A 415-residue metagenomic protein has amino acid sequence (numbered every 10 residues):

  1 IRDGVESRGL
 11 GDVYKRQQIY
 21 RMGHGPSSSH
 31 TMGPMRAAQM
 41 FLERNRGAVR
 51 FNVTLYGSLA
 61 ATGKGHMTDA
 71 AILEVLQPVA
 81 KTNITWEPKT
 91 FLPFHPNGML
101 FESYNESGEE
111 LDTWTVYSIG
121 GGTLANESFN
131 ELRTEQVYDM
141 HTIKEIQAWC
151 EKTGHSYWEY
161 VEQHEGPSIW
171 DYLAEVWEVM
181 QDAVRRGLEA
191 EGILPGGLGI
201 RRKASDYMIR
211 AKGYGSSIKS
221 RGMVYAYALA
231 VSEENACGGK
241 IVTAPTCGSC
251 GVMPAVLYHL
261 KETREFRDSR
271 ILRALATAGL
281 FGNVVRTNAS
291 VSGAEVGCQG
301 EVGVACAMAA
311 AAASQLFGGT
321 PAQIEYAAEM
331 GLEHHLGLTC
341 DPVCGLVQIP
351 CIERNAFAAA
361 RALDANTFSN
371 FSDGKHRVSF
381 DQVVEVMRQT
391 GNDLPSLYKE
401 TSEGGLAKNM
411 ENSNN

Functional and structural regions predicted by a protein language model:
I1-Y14: Single conserved hydrophobic/aromatic residue that forms the stacking wall/gate of nucleotide- or nucleobase-binding
Y20-M40, C237-V256, C298-C306: Conserved phosphate/anionic-ligand binding catalytic regions in large, soluble enzymes, centered on
M22-G23, S292-G297, P342-C351: Short beta-alpha connecting loops at secondary-structure transitions that line or flank enzyme active sites
T31-R44, P254-E265, A310-G318: Alpha-helical support elements that line or immediately flank enzyme active sites and cofactor-binding pockets
P78-Y214, G222-M223: C-terminal regulatory domains involved in ligand/effector binding and gene-expression control
D171, Q181-G293, G297, L406-N415: Accessory "access/gating" subregions that flank catalytic or transport cores
A226, A230, G251-K261, A276-V284 (+3 more regions): Contiguous, well-ordered alpha-helical segments that form the cores/surfaces of helical PPI scaffolds
A313-N415: Functionally critical mobile loop/hinge segments
